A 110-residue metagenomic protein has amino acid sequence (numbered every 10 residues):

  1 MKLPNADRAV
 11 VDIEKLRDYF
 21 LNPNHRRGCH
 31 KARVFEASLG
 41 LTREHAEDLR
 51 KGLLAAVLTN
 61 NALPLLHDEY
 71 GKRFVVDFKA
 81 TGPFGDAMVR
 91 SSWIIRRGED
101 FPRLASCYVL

Functional and structural regions predicted by a protein language model:
M1-V75: Compact soluble domain cores
L66-L110: Short, compact, well-ordered microdomains
